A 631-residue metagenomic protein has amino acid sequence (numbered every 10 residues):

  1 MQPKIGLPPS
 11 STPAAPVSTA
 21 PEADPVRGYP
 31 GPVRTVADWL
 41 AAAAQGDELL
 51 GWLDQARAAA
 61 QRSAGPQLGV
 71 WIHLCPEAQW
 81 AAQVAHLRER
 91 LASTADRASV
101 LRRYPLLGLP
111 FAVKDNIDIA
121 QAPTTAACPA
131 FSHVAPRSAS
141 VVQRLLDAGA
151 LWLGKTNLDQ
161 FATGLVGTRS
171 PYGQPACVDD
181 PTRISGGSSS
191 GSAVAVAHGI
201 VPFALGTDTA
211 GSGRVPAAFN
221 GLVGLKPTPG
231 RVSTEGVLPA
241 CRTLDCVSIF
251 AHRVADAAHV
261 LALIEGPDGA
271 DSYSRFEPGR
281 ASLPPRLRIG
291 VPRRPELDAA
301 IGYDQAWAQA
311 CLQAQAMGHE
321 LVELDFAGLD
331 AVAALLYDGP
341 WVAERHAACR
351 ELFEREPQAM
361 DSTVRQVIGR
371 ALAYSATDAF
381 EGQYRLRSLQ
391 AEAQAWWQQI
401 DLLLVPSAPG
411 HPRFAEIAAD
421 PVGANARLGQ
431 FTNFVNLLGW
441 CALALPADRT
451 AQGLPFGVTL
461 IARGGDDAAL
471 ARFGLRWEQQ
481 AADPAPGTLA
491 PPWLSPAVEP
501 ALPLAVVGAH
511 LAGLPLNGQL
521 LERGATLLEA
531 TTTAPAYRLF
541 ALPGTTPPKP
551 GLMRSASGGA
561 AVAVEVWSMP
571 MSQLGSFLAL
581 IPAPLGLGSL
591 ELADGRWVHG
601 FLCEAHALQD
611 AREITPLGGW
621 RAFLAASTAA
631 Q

Functional and structural regions predicted by a protein language model:
K4-T209, L312, M317-G318, L520-L521: Gly/Ser-rich catalytic/binding loops embedded in alpha/beta enzyme cores
P16, A20-G31, P105-C128, R286-R288 (+2 more regions): Short helix-loop capping/hinge segments that flank enzyme active sites or metal/cofactor-binding pockets
V36-A44, V142, N157, P284 (+2 more regions): Serine-dependent amide/ester hydrolase catalytic core
D47-D54, A85, G302-D325, R350-R355 (+1 more regions): Acyltransferase
S138-L261, N436-T459: Short glycine/serine-rich loop segments
K226-Q309, G328, A391, R472-P496: A short helix-breaking turn/cap at a secondary-structure junction
I249, L454-D466, L470-G474, D483: Short, well-ordered beta-strand elements
L475, Q480, P484-Q631: Glycine-aromatic micro-motifs
